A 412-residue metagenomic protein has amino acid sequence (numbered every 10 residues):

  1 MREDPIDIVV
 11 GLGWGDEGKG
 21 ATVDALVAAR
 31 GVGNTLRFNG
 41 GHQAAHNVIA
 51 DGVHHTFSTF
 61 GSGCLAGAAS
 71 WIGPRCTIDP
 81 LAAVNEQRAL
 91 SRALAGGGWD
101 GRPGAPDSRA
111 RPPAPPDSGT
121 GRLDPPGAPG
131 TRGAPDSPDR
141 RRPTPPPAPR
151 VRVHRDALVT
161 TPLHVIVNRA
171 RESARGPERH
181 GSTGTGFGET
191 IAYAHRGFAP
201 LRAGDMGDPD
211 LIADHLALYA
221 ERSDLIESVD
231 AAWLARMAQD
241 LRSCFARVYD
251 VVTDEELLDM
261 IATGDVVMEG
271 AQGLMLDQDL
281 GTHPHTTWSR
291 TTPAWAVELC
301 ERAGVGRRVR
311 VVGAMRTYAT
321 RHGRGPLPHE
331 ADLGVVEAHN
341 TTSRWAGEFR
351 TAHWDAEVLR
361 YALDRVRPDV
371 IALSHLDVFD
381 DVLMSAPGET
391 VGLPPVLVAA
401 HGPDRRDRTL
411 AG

Functional and structural regions predicted by a protein language model:
M1-W99, R141-G412: Non-transmembrane, aqueous-exposed alpha-helical and coiled segments at domain scale
A95-A148: Intrinsically disordered, low-complexity terminal tails and inter-domain linkers enriched for S/T/G/P/D/E
